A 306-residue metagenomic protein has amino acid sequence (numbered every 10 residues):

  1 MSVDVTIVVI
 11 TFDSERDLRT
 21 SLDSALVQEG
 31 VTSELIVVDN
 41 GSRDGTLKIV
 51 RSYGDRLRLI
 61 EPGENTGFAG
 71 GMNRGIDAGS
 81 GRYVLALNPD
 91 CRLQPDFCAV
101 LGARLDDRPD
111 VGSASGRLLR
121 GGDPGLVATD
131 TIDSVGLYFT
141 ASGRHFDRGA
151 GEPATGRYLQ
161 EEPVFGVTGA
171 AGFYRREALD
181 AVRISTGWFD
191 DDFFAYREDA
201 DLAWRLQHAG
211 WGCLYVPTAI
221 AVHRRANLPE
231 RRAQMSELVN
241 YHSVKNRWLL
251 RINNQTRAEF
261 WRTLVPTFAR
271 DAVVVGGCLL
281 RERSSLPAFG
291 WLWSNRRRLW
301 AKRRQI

Functional and structural regions predicted by a protein language model:
D23-T32: Short, acidic, metal-binding catalytic loop of nucleotide-sugar glycosyltransferases
S24, D39-K48, E64: A conserved acidic beta->alpha catalytic loop
P62-G79, P89-C91, V100: Glycine-rich, basic loop-to-helix element that forms the pyrophosphate-binding segment of sugar-nucleotide handling
V84: Short aromatic/hydrophobic "clamp" motif used to bind/position activated sugar donors
P95-D133, L137-T140, R144: Conserved donor NDP-sugar-binding/catalytic core segment of glycosyltransferases
L137, A141-F146, E152-R176, R231 (+1 more regions): A recurrent flexible, glycine/aromatic-enriched loop bordering the glycosyltransferase active site that acts as
F165-I220: A short, conserved alpha-helix in the catalytic core of glycosyltransferases
E259-I306: Non-catalytic, C-terminal membrane-associated alpha-helical segments of glycosyltransferases
